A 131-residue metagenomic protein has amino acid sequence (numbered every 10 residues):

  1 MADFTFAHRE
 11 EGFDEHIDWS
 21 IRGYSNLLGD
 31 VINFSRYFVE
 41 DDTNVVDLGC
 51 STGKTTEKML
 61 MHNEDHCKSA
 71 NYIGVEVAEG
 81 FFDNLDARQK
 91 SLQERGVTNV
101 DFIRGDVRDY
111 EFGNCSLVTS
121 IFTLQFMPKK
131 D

Functional and structural regions predicted by a protein language model:
D3, H8-L27: Class I SAM-dependent methyltransferase Rossmann-like catalytic core, especially the SAM/SAH-binding loop
G23-D41: Conserved alpha-helix/loop element of class I SAM-dependent methyltransferases that forms part of the SAM/SAH-binding
T43, S116: Conserved acidic residues
V46, S51-R108: Class I SAM-dependent methyltransferase SAM/SAH-binding core
D109-G113: Short conserved loop adjoining the S-adenosyl-L-methionine
T119: A conserved beta-strand element that flanks and buttresses the S-adenosyl-L-methionine
T123: Hydrophobic adenine-recognition pocket in adenosine-nucleotide-binding enzymes
M127-D131: A short, conserved alpha-helix within the catalytic core of class I
